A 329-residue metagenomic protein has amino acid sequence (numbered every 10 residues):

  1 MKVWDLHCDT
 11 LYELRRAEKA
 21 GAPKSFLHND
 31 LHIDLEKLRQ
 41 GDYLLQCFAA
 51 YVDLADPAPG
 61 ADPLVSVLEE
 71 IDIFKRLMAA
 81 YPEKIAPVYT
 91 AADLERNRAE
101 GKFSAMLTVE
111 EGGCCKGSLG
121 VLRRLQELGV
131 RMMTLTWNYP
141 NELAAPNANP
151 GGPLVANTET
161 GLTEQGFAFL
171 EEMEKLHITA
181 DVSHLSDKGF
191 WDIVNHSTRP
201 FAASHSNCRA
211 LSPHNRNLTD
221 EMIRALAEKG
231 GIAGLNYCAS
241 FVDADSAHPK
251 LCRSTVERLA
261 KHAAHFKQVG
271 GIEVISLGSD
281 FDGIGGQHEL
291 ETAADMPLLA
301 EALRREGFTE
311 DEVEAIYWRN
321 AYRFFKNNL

Functional and structural regions predicted by a protein language model:
K2-D5, L45, S104-T108, R131-M132 (+4 more regions): Structural preference for beta-strand elements that scaffold enzyme active sites
H7, L38, T90, G129 (+6 more regions): Conserved, mostly hydrophobic/aromatic
D9-L11, Y51, T90, E110-G112 (+6 more regions): Active-site beta-loop-alpha junctions enriched in small/polar residues
K19-Q40, L298-A300: Short catalytic helix/loop segments, enriched in acidic residues and glycine and frequently bearing histidine
D30-H32, E36-R123, N138-K175, W191: A metal-dependent hydrolase metal-coordination microenvironment
G117-E127, N149-A202, N215-G230, E257-E273: Histidine/acidic residue-rich metal-binding segments in metalloenzymes
N236-Y237, V269-A293: Short acidic/histidine-rich active-site segments
E291-L329: Mid-to-C-terminal alpha-helical segments outside catalytic/metal-binding sites
